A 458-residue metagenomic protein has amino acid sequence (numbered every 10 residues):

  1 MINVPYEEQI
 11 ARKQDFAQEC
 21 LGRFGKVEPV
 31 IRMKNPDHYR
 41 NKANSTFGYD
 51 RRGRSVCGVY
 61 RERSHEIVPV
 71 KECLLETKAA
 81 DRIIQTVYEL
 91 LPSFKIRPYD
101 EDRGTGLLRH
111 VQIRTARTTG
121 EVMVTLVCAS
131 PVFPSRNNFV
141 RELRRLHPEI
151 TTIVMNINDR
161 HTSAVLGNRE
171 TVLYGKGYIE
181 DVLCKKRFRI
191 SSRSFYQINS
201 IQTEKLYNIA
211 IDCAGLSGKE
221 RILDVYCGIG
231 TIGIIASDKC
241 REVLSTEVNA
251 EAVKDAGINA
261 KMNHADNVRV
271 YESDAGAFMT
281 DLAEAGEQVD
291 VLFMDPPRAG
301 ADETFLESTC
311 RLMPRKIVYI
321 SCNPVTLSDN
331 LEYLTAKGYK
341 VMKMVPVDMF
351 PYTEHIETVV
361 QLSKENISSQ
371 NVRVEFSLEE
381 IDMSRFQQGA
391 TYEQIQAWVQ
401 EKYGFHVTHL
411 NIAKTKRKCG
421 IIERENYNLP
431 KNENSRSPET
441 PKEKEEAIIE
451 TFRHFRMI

Functional and structural regions predicted by a protein language model:
M1-P98, T118, F133: Extended interfacial segments that mediate partner engagement and assembly in macromolecular machines
P29-P36, E101-D102, H110-R114, P346-M349: Short, solvent-exposed loop/turn elements at beta->coil junctions and helix N-caps that rim active or binding pockets
G48, I113, G120-A129, R187-S191: Short, aliphatic-rich beta-strand segments
S135-N137, R141-R385, Y392-E393: Rossmann-like S-adenosyl-L-methionine
G389, S437-I458: Phospho-regulated, low-complexity intrinsically disordered regions of nuclear gene-regulatory and chromatin-associated
T391-Y403, A413-C419: DNA-recognition alpha helix
E423-R436: Short Lys/Arg-enriched helix C-cap and helix-to-coil transition segments that create basic nucleic-acid-contact patches
